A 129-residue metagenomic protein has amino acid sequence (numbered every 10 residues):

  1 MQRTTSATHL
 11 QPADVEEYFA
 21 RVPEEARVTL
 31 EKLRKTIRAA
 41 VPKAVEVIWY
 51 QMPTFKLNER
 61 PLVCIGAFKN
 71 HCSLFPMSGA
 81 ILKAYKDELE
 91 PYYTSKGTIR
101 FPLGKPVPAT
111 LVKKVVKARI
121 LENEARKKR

Functional and structural regions predicted by a protein language model:
M1-R129: Charge-dense, helix-prone N-terminal extensions
